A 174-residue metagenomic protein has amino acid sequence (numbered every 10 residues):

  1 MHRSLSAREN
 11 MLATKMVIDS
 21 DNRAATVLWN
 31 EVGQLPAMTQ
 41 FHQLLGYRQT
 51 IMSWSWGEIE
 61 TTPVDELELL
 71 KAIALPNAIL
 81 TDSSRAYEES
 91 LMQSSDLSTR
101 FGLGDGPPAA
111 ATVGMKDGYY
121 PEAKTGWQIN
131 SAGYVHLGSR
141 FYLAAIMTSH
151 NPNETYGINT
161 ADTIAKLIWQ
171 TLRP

Functional and structural regions predicted by a protein language model:
M1-S4, M16, A144: Active-site SXXK
R3-M11: A glycine-rich, hydrophobic loop/mini-helix early in the fold
T14-S20: Short helix- or helix-capping micro-motifs that position conserved polar/aromatic residues at function-defining sites
N22-A24: Surface-exposed, polar helix/loop patches in the mature regions of secreted/periplasmic/lumenal proteins that form
V27-P174: Penicillin-recognizing serine hydrolase domain
